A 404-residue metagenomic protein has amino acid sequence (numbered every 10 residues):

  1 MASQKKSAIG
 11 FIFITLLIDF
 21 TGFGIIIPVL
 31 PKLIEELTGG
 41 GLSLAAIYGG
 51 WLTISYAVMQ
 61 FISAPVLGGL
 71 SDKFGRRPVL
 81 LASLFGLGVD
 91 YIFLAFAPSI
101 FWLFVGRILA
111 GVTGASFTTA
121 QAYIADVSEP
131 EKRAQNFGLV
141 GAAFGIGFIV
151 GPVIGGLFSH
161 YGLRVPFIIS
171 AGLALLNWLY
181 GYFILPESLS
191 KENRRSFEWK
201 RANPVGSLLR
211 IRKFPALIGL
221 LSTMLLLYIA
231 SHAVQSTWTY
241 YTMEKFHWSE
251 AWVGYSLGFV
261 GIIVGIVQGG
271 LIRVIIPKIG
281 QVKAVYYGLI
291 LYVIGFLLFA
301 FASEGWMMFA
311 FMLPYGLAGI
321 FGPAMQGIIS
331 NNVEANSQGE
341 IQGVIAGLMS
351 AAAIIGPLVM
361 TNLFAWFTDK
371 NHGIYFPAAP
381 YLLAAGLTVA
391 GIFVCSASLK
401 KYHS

Functional and structural regions predicted by a protein language model:
A2-K6, P186-T223, E244-K245: Juxtamembrane intracellular "pre-TM" segments in multi-pass secondary transporters
V29-A46, S236-V253: Short amphipathic helix-loop junctions that connect adjacent transmembrane helices in Major Facilitator Superfamily/SLC
F61-I100: Conserved MFS/SLC helix-loop-helix module at the cytosolic interface between two early adjacent transmembrane helices
I62-G75, V267-Q281: Helix-to-loop junctions at the C-terminal end of transmembrane segments in multipass secondary transporters
V105-G145: Cytoplasmic helix-loop-helix junction between adjacent transmembrane helices in 12-TM secondary transporters
S159-G172, N362-T388: A membrane-interface helix-boundary motif in multi-pass transporters
N177-I184, L382-S404: Multi-pass alpha-helical transporter architecture, strongest for 12-TM Major Facilitator/SLC carriers used
V282-M325: C-terminal transmembrane helical hairpin of 12-TM major facilitator-type secondary transporters
